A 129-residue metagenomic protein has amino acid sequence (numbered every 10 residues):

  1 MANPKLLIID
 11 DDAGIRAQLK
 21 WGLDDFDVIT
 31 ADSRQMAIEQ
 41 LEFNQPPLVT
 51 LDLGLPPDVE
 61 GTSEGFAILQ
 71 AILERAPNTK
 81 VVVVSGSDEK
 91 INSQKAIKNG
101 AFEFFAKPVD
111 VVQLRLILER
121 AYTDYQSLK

Functional and structural regions predicted by a protein language model:
A13-I29: Two-component/phosphorelay signaling modules centered on CheY-like receiver
T30-L48, D52-P56: Acidic, metal-coordinating helix/loop segments flanking the phosphotransfer/catalytic sites of two-component signaling
E39, E60-N78: Short amphipathic alpha-helix used as the core "switch/output" element in two-component signaling
S63, A67, S87-E103: Alpha4 helix (beta4-alpha4-beta5 surface) of REC/receiver domains from two-component response regulators
I91, V109-L118: C-terminal output helix
E119-K129: The C-terminal output helix
